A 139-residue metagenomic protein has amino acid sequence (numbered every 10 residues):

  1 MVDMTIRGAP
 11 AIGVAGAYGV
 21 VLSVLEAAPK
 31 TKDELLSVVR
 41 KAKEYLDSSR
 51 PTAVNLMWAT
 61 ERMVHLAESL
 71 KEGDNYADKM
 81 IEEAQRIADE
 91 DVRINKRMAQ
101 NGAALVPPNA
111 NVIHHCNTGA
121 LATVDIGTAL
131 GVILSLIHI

Functional and structural regions predicted by a protein language model:
M1-D3, K41, M80-Q85, A110-N117: Glycine/charged-rich beta-loop-alpha catalytic/anionic-binding loops adjacent to active sites
M1-K71: Long amphipathic alpha-helical segments
I6-V14, R93, T123, G127: Short, conserved micro-motifs enriched in small and acidic residues
V14, Y18, R40, M57 (+4 more regions): An alpha-helix initiation/capping motif
V54-M63, A67, Y76-P108: C-terminal binding/interaction regions
N101-L134: Internal active-site segments that recognize and position negatively charged phosphoryl groups and nucleotide moieties
I137-I139: Conserved small/polar residues in nucleotide/adenosyl-binding loops
